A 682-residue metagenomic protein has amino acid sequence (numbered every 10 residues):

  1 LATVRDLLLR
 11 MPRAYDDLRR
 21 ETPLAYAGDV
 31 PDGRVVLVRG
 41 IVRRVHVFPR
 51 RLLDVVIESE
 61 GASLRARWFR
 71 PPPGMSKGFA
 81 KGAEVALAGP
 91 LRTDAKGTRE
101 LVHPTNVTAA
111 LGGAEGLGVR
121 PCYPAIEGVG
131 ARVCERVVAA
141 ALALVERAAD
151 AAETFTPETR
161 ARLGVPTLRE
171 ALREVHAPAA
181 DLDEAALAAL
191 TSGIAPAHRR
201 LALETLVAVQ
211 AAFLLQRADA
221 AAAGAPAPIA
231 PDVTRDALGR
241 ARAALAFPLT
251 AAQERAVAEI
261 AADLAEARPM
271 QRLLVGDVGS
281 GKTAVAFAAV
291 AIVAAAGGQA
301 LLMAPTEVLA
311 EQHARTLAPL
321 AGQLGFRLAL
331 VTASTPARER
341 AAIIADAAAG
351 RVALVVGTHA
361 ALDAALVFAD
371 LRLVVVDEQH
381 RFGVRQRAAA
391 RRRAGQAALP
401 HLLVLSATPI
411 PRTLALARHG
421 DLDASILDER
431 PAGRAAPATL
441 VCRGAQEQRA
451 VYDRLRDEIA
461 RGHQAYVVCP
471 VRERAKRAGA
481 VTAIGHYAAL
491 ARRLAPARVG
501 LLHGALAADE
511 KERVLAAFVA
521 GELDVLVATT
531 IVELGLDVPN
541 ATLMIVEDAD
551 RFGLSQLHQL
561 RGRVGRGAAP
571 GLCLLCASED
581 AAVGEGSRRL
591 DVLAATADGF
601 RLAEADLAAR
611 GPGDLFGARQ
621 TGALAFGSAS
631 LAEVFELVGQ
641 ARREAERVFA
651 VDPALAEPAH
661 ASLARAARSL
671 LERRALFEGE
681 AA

Functional and structural regions predicted by a protein language model:
L1-V4: Helix-hairpin-helix
P12-L37, I41: OB-fold nucleic-acid-binding modules
R34, V47-A244, A618, V651: Upstream accessory/linker segments immediately N-terminal to the RecA-like ATPase cores of bacterial MutS and a subset
T191-L354, A361, L490: ASCE P-loop NTPase motor cores of helicases and related translocases
S334-V355, L362-L371, A508-V525: Conserved motor-coupling elements within RecA-like helicase/translocase cores
A360-V404: SF2 helicase catalytic motif II
D421-H486: Conserved interdomain linker/interface between the two RecA-like ATPase lobes of SF2 helicase motors
Q448-Q464, T482-A682: C-terminal helicase module of SF1/SF2 nucleic-acid helicases/translocases
